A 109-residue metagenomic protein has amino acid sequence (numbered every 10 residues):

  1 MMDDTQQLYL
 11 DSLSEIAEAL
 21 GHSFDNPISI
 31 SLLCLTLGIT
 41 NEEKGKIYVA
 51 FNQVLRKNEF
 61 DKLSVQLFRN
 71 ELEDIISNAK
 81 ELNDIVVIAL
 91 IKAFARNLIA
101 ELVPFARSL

Functional and structural regions predicted by a protein language model:
M1-L33: Long, leucine- and charge-enriched amphipathic alpha-helices that form heptad-repeat coiled-coil/leucine-zipper-like
D4, D11, E42-V49, L63 (+4 more regions): Alpha-helix boundary/N-cap detector
T5, L20, V54-D61, L90-V103: Short, surface-exposed, charge-dense and proline/glycine-enriched linear segments
H22-D74: Amphipathic alpha-helical interaction modules
L72-L109: Amphipathic alpha-helical binding modules
